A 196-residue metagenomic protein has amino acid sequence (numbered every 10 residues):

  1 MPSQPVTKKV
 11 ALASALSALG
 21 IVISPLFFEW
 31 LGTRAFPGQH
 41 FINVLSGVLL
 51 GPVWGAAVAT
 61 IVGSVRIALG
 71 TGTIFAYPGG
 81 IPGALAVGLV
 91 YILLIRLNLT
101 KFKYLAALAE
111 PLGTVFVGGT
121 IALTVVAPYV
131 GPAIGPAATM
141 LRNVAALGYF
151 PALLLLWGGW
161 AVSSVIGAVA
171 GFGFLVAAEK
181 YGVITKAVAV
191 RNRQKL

Functional and structural regions predicted by a protein language model:
M1-L196: Loop-helix junctions at membrane interfaces
